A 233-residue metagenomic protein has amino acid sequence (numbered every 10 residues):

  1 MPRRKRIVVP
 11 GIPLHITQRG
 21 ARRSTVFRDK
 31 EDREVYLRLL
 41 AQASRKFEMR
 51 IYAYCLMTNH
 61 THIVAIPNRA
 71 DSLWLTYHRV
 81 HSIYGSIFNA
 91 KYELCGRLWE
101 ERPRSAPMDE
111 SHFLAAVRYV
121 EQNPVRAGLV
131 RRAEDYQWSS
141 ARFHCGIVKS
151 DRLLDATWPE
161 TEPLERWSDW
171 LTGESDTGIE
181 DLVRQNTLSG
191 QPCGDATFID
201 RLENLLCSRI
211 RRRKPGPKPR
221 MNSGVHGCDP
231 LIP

Functional and structural regions predicted by a protein language model:
M1-M57, I66-P233: Short Pro-Cys-Gly-centered "Cys-loop" motif that presents a nucleophilic cysteine in a tight turn
H62-V64: N-terminal functional module of multi-domain proteins
